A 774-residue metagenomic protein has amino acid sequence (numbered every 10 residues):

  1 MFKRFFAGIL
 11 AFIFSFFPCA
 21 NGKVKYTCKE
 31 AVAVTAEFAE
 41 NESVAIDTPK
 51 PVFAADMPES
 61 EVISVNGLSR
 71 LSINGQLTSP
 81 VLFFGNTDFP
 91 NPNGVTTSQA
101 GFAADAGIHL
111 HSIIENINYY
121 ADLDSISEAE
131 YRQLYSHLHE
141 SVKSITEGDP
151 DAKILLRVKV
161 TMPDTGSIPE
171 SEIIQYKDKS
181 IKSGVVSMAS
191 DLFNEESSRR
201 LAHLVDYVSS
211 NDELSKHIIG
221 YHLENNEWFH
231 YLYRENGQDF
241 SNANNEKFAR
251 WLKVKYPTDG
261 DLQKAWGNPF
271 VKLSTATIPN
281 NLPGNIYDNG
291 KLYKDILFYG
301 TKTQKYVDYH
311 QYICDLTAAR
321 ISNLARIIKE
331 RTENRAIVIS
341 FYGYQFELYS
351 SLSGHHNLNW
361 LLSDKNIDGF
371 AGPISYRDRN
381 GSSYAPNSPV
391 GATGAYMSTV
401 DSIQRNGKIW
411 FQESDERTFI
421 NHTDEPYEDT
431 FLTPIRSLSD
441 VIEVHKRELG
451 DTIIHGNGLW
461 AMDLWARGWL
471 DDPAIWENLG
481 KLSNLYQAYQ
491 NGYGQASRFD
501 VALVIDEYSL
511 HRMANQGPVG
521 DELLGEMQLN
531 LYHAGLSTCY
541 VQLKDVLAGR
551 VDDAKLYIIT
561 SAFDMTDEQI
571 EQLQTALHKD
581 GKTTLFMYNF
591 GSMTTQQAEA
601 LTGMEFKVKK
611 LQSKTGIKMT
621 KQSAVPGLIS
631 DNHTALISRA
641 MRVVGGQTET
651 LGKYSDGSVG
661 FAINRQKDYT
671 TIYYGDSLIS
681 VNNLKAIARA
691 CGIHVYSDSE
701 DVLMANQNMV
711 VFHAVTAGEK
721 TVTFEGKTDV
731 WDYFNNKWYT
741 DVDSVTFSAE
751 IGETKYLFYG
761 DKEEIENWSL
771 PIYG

Functional and structural regions predicted by a protein language model:
F16-E37, A54: Sec-dependent signal peptide cleavage junction
F38-A103, G492: N-terminal carbohydrate-binding accessory modules
E59-V62, L449, N478-D553, T595 (+3 more regions): Aromatic-Pro/Gly-enriched surface loop or interdomain linker that acts as a lid/target-recognition segment
S79-N91, I114-Y135, S180-R199, G300-A319 (+6 more regions): The substrate-binding groove and active-site-proximal loops of carbohydrate-active enzymes, especially glycoside
N93-K179, V205-S209, N323-T332, D564: Aromatic-lined substrate-binding rim segments of carbohydrate-active enzymes
I168-D368, P373-Y376, T393: Polysaccharide-binding and catalytic clefts of secreted carbohydrate-active enzymes
I339-E526, K610-A640, L651-K653, A662 (+4 more regions): Hydrophobic targeting/anchoring helices
V441, S561-Y773: A conserved amphipathic helix/loop scaffold that creates a polar/acidic microenvironment used either to coordinate
